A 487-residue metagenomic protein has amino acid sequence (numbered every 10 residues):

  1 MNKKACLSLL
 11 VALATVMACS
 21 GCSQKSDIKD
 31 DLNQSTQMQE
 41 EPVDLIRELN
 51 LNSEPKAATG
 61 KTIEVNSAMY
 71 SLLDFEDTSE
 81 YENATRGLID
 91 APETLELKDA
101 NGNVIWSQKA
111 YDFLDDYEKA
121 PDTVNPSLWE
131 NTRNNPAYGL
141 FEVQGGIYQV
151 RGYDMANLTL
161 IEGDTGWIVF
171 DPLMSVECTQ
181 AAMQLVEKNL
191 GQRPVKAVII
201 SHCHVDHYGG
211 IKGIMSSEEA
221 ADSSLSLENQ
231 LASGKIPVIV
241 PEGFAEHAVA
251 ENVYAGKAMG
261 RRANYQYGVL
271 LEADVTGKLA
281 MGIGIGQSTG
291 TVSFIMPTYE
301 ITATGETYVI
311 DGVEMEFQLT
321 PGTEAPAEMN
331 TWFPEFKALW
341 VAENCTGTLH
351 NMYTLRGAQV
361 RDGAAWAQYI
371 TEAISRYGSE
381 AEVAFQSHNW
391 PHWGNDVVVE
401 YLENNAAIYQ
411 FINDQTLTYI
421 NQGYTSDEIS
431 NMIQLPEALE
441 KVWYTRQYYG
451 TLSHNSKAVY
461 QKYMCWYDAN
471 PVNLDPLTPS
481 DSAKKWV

Functional and structural regions predicted by a protein language model:
M1-S8: Bacterial N-terminal signal peptides that target proteins for export
M17-G21: C-terminal motif of bacterial Sec signal peptides marking the signal peptidase cleavage site
S23-K25: Bacterial signal peptide processing site
L32, M38-L128, E251, G256-Y265 (+4 more regions): Accessory terminal helices/loops
R133-R193, M329-F333, K337-E343: Conserved beta-strand hairpin/beta-sheet module of binuclear metal-dependent hydrolase folds, prominently
E142, A232-K235, I239, G243-P321 (+1 more regions): Metallo-beta-lactamase
T165-G166, E177-P237: Active-site metal-binding motif and surrounding structural segment of the metallo-beta-lactamase
G166-W167, M174-E177, T289, S293-T298 (+1 more regions): Metallo-beta-lactamase
